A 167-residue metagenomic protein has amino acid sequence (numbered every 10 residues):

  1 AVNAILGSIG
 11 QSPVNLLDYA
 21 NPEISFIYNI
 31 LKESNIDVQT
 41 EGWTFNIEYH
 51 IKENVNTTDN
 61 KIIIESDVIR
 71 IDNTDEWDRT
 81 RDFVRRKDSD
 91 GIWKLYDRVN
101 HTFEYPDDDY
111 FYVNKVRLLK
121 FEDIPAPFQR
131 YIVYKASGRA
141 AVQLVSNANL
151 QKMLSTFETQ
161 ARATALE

Functional and structural regions predicted by a protein language model:
A1-E167: Glycine-enriched, solvent-exposed interface loops adjoining structured elements
